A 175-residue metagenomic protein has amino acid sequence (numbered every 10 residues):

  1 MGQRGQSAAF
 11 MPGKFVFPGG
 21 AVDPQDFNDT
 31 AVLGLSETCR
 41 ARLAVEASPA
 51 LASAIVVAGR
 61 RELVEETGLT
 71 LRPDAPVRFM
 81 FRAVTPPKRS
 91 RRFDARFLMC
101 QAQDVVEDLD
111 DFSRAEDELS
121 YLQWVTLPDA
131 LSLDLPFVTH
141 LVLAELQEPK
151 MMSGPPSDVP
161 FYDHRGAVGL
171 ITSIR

Functional and structural regions predicted by a protein language model:
M1-E65, L69-T70, D129: Conserved Nudix-box catalytic region and its N-terminal flanking loop in Nudix hydrolases and closely related
T38-V45, A75-R175: Nudix hydrolase/Nudix homology domain
